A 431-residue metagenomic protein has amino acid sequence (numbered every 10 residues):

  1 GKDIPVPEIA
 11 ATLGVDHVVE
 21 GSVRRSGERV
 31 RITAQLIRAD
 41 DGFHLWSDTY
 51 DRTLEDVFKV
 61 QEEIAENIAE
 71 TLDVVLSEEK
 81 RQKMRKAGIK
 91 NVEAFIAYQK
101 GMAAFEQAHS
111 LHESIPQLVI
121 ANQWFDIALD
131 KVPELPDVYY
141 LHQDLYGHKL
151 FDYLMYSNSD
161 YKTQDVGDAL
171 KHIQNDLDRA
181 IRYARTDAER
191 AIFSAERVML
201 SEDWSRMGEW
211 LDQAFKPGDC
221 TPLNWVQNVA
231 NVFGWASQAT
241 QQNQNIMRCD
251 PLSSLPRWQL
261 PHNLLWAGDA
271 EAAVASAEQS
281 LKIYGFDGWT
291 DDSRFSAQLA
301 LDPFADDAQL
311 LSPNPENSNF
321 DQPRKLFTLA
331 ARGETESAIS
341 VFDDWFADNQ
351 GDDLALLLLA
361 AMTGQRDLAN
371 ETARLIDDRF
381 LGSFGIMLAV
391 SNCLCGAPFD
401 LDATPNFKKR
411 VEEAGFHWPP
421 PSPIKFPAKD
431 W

Functional and structural regions predicted by a protein language model:
G1-I120: Catalytic-center loop of serine/cysteine hydrolases
A11, E66-E70, V74, Q143-D144 (+4 more regions): Generic alpha-helical structural context detector
T12, D16, N67-V75, W124-K131 (+4 more regions): Structured segments of extracytoplasmic/periplasmic soluble domains in secreted or envelope-associated proteins
T53-V57, A87, N91, D126-D130 (+4 more regions): N-terminal alpha-helical interaction modules that lie
L76, K80, L150-S157, F384 (+1 more regions): Short amphipathic alpha-helical interaction/hinge segments
I96-G234, Q244-L264, V390-P398: Short coil/linker segments at helix-helix boundaries
N122, I173, I192, S205-A214 (+1 more regions): Alpha-helical protein-protein interaction modules
